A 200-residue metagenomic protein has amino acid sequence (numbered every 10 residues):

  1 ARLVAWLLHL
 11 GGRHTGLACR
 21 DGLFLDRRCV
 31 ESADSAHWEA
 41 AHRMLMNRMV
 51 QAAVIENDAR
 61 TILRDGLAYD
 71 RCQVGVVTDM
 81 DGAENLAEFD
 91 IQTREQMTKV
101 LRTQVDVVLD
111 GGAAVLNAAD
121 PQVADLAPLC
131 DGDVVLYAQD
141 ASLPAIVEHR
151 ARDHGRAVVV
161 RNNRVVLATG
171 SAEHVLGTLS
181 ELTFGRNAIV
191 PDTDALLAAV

Functional and structural regions predicted by a protein language model:
A1-D21: A conserved segment at the C-terminal end of the G1
R2, H37-A40, D58-I62, K99-R102 (+1 more regions): Short alpha-helical segments and helix-capping/turn motifs at coil-helix boundaries
L7, R43, T103-V107: A generic secondary-structure signal
L10-G11, N47-R48, V107-V108, L129: Alpha-helix C-cap/termination motif
T15-C19, A53-N57, V115-N117, L136-Y137: General beta-strand structural signal in soluble alpha/beta enzymes
G16, R28-D65, Y69: Conserved nucleotide-sensing/catalytic segment adjacent to the nucleotide-binding pocket in NTP-handling enzymes
L23-V30, M49-A52, D81-D90: Short, basic, glycine/proline-bearing loop/turn elements
R64, D70-V200: Acidic, Mg2+-coordinating active-site environments of NTP-dependent enzymes
